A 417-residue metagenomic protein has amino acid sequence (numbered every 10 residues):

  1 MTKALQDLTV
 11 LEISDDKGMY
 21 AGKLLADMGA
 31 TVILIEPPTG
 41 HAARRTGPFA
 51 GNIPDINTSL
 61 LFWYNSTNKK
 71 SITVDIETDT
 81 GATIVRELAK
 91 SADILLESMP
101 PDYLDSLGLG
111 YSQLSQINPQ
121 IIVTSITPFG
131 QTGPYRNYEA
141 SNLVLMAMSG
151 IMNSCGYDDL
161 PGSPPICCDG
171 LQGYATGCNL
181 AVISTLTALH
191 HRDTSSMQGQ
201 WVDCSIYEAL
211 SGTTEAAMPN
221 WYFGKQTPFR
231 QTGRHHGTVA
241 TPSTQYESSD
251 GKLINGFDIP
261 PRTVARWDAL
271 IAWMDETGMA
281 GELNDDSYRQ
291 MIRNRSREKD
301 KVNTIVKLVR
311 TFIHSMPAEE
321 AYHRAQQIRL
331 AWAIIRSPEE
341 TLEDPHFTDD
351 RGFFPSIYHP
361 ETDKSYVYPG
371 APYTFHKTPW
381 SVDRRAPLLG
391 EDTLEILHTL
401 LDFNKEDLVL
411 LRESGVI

Functional and structural regions predicted by a protein language model:
T2-G40, G47: Conserved small-residue-rich beta-alpha loop and adjacent elements that most often cradle the phosphate/pyrophosphate
L11-S14, P54-Q116, H314: A structured beta-alpha segment of the ubiquitous adenosine-cofactor-binding alpha/beta core
Y20-M28, S91, Y103-P260, A265 (+1 more regions): Active-site-adjacent "lid/gating" segments in soluble enzymes
A30-S71: Glycine-rich phosphate-binding loop and adjoining beta1-alpha1-beta2 segment of Rossmann-like nucleotide-binding folds
L61-W63, T241-E247, K364: Short, surface-exposed beta-strand/loop micro-motifs that present aromatic residues
I166, T362-V409: Flexible, small-/acidic-enriched active-site or ligand-binding loops
P242-S243, E247-I328, W332: Aromatic-enriched alpha-helical interface/lid elements that frame and gate functional surfaces
Q327-W380: A glycine-rich dinucleotide-binding beta-alpha-beta segment and adjacent secondary-structure elements that constitute
